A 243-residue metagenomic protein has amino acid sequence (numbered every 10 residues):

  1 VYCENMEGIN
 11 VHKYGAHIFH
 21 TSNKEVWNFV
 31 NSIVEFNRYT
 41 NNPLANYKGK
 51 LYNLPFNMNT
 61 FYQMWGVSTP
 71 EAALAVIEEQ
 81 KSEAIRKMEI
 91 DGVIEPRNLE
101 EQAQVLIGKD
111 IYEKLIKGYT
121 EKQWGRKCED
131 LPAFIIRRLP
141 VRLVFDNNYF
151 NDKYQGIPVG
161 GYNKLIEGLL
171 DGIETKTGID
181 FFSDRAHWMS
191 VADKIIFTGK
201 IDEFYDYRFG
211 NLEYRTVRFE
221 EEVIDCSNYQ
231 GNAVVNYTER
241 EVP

Functional and structural regions predicted by a protein language model:
V1-V34, T40-P43: Glycine-rich FAD cofactor-binding loop and adjacent beta-loop-alpha segment at the N-terminus of flavoprotein
Y2-E4, F56-M58, F209-G210: Short aromatic-enriched loop/helix-cap "lid" or pocket-rim segments at secondary-structure transitions that line
K13, L54-F56: Short capping micro-motif at the N-terminus of alpha-helices
T21, E25, N98, K164 (+1 more regions): Short, conserved clusters of charged catalytic residues that mark active-site and nucleotide-handling motifs
F36-Y39, K176-G178: Short, well-structured beta-strand/strand-turn elements
A45-Y52, N59-K194, T198, E203-Y205: Active-site/ligand-binding neighborhood in enzyme catalytic cores
I179-P243: Mid-domain catalytic core of redox enzymes that form a hydrophobic substrate pocket/lid adjacent to a catalytic redox
